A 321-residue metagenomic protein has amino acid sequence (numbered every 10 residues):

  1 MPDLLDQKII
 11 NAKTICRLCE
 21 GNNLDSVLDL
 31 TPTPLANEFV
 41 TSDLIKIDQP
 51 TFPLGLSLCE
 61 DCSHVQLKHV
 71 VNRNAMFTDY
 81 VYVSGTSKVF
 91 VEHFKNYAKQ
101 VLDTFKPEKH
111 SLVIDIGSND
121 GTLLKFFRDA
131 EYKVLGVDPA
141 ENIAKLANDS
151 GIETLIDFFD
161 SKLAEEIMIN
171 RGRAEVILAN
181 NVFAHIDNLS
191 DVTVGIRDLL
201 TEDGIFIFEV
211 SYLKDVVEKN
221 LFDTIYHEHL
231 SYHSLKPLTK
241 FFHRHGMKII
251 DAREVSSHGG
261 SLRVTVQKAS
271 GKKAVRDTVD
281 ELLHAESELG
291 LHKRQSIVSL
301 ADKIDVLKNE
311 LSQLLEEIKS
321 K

Functional and structural regions predicted by a protein language model:
P2-V89, R253: N-terminal juxtadomain amphipathic helix that follows a signal peptide/anchor or precedes a small N-terminal auxiliary
L35, F208-S231, L235-L238, F242: Short, glycine-/aromatic-enriched active-site segment of Class I SAM-dependent methyltransferases
K109-N119: Conserved class I S-adenosyl-L-methionine
D120-E131: Conserved SAM-binding loop of SAM-dependent methyltransferases across substrates and taxa, primarily the Class I
G151-E166: Conserved SAM-binding strand-loop segment of SAM-dependent methyltransferases
E175-L178: A conserved beta-strand element that flanks and buttresses the S-adenosyl-L-methionine
S190-I205: A short glycine-rich, Lys/Arg-flanked "PGG" loop and its adjoining helix->strand segment in the class I
H258-L307: Flexible, glycine-/basic-rich loop-and-beta segments that form/coincide with the SAM-dependent methyltransferase
